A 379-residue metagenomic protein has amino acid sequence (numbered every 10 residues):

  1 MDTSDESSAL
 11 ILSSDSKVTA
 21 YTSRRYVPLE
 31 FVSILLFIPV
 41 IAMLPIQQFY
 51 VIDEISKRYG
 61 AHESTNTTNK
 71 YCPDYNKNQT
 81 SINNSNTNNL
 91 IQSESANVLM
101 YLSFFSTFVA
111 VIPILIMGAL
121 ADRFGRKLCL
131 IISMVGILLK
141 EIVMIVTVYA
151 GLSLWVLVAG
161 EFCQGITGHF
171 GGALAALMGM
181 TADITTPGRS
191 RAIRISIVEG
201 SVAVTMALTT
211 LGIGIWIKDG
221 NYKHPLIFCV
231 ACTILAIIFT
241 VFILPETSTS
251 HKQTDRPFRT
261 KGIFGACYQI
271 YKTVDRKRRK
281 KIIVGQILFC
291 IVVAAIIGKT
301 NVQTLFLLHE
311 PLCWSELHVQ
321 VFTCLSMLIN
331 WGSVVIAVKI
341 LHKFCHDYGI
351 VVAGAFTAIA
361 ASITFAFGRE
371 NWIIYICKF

Functional and structural regions predicted by a protein language model:
D2-Y26, V241-I287, I291-V293, H309-E310 (+1 more regions): Juxtamembrane intracellular "pre-TM" segments in multi-pass secondary transporters
A20-N76, F162, K277-Q303, F379: Pair of pore-lining "gating" transmembrane helices in MFS-fold secondary transporters
A61-F105, S190-I197, V284, Q303-I329: Loop-to-transmembrane helix entry
S106-R126, I217, G332-D347: Helix-to-loop junctions at the C-terminal end of transmembrane segments in multipass secondary transporters
I112, G298, V319-F344, G354 (+2 more regions): Transmembrane alpha-helices of Major Facilitator/SLC transporters
R123-L139, I340-T357: Cytoplasmic membrane-interface "Motif A"-like loop-to-helix N-cap segments of 12-TM Major Facilitator Superfamily
L130-S153, F356-R369: C-terminal ends and interior cores of transmembrane alpha-helices in multi-pass membrane transporters/permeases
V158-V202: Cytoplasmic helix-loop-helix junction between adjacent transmembrane helices in 12-TM secondary transporters
